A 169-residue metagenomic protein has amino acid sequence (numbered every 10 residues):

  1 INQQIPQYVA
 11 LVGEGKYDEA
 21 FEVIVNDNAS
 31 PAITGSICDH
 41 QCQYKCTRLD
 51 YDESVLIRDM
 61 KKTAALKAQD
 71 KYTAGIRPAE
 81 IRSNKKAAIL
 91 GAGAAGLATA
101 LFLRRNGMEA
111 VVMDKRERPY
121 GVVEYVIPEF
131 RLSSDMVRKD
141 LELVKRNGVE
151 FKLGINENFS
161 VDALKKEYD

Functional and structural regions predicted by a protein language model:
I1-K86: Ferredoxin-type iron-sulfur electron-transfer modules and their immediate structural context
N2-E14, E19-I24, S54-R58, L90-N158 (+1 more regions): Beta1-alpha1 glycine-rich phosphate/pyrophosphate-binding loop at the start of Rossmann-like nucleotide-binding domains
N28, H40, P119-Y120, F159-V161: Short secondary-structure capping/turn micro-motifs that flank functional sites
T63-I81, K139-I155, V161: Glycine-rich dinucleotide-binding loop and its adjacent helix/turn
K85, M108, D169: Short coil/turn segments at beta-strand junctions that form active-site/ligand-binding loops
A163-D169: Core beta-strand elements of the Rossmann-like FAD/NAD(P) dinucleotide-binding domain in flavoenzyme oxidoreductases
